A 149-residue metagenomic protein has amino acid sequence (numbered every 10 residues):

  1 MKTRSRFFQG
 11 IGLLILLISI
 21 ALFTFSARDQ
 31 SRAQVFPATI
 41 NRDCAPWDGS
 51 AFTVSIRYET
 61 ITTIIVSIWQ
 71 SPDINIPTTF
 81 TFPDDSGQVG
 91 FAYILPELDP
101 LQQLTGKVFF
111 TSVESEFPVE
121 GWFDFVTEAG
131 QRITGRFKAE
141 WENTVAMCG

Functional and structural regions predicted by a protein language model:
K2-L14: N-terminal Sec-pathway targeting helices
G12, S19-Q34: Bacterial Sec-dependent signal peptides at the C-terminal "C-region" and cleavage site
A33, E97-P100, V145-G149: Low-complexity, acidic/polar, glycine-enriched regions of mature
F36-G49: Post-signal peptide N-terminal segment of mature Sec-exported envelope proteins
P46-E116: Surface-exposed helix/loop patches within compact recognition domains
D48-S50, F117-V119, Q131-G135: Residues at beta-strand starts and edge strands
S112-V119, F125-T127: Beta-sheet ligand-binding and adhesion/scaffold domains
W122-G149: Edge beta-strand at a domain terminus
